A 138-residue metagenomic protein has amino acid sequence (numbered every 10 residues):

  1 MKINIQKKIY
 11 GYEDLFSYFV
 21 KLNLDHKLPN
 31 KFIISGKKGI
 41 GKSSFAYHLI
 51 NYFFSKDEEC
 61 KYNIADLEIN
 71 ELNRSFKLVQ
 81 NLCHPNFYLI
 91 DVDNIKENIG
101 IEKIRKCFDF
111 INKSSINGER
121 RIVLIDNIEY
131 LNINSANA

Functional and structural regions predicted by a protein language model:
M1-I125: P-loop/Walker A NTP-binding region and its immediately flanking N-terminal helices in P-loop NTPase folds
I128-A138: Conserved Walker B catalytic segment
